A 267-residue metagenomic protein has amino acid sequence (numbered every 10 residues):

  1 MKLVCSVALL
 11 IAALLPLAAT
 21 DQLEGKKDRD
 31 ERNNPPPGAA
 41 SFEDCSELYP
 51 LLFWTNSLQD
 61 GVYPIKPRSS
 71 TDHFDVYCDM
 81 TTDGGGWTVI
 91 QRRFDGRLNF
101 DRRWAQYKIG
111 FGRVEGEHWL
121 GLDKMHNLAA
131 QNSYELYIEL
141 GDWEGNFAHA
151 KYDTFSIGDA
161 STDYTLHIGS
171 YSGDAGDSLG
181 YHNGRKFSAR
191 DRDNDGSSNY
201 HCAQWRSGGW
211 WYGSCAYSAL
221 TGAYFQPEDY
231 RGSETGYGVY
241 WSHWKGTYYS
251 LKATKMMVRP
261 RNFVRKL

Functional and structural regions predicted by a protein language model:
L3-V4, L10-P36: N-terminal signal peptide
L14, A39, D72, Y181 (+4 more regions): Processing junctions and N-termini across compartments
A19-T20, L51, G84, G208 (+1 more regions): Secreted/processed peptides and extracellular or luminal domains of membrane proteins
N33-N183: Extracellular beta-rich globular recognition domains, centered on the fibrinogen C-terminal
W87, W104, W210-W211, W241: Signature tryptophan residues that serve as conserved aromatic anchors
K108-R113, E117-W119, C215, A219-P227: Short secondary-structure subsegments characteristic of cysteine-rich extracellular domains
A150, A160-Y224: Surface-exposed interaction patches
E234-L267: C-terminal helix/juxtamembrane-tail motif
